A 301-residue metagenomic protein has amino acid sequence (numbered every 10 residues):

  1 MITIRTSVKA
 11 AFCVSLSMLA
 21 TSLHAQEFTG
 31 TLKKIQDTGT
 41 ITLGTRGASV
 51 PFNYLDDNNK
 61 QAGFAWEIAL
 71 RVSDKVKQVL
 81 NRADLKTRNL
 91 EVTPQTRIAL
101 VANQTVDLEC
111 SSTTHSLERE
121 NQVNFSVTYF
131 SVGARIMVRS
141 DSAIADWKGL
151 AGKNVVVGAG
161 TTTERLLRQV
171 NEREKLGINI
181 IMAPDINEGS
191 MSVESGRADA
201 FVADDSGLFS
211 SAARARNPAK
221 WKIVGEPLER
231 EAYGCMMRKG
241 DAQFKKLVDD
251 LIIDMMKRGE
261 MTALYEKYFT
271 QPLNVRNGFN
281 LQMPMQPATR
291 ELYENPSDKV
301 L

Functional and structural regions predicted by a protein language model:
A20-S22: N-terminal signal peptide c-region/cleavage motif recognized by signal peptidases
Q26, E67-K75, D141, K148 (+4 more regions): Extended ligand-binding regions for polar small-molecule ligands
Q26-E109: Extracytoplasmic small-molecule ligand-binding "clamshell" domains of the periplasmic binding protein/Venus flytrap
Q26-E27, T38, R165-I181, A219-W221 (+1 more regions): Ligand-binding clefts/hinges and TM-proximal coupling segments of bilobed small-molecule sensing domains
T42, A48-P51, Q61-Q78, T114 (+3 more regions): Bilobed "Venus flytrap"/periplasmic-binding protein-like clamshell domains and structurally analogous long
G47, F130-D141, D205, A213-I252 (+2 more regions): Periplasmic-binding protein-like
L70, N81-G149, A288-V300: Acidic, polar ligand-binding/catalytic clefts
Q95-T96, C110-N121, L166-R173, N187 (+2 more regions): A ligand-binding cleft/hinge motif common to bilobed small-molecule-binding domains
